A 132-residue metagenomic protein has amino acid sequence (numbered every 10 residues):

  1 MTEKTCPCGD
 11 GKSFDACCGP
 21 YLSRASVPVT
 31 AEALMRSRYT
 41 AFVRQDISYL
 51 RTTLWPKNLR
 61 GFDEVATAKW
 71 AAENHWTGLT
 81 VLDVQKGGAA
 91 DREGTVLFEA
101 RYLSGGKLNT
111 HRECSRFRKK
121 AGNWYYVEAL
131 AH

Functional and structural regions predicted by a protein language model:
M1-S37: Short, low-complexity N-terminal intrinsically disordered segments enriched in polar/charged residues
K12, Y21, A100, S115 (+1 more regions): A short beta-strand motif that forms part of the nucleic acid-binding face of small beta-barrel RNA-binding folds
C17, L50, F117: Hydrophobic pocket/interface hotspot
R38-Y49: Short helix-adjacent coil turns
L50-T52, V127: Short, hydrophobic secondary-structure boundary micro-motifs
T52-V81: Short solvent-exposed beta->alpha transition segments
W70-T110: Surface-exposed, charged secondary-structure patches
T110-H132: Short beta-strand edge/turn micro-motifs at domain boundaries
